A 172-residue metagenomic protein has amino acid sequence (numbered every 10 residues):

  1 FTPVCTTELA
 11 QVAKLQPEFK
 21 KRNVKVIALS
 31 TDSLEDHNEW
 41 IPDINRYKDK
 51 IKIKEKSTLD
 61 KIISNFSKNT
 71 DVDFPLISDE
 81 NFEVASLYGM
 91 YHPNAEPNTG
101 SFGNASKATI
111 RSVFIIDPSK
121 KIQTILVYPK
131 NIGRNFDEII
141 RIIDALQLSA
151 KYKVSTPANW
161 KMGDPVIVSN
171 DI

Functional and structural regions predicted by a protein language model:
F1-I172: Chalcogenol-based redox active-site neighborhoods
